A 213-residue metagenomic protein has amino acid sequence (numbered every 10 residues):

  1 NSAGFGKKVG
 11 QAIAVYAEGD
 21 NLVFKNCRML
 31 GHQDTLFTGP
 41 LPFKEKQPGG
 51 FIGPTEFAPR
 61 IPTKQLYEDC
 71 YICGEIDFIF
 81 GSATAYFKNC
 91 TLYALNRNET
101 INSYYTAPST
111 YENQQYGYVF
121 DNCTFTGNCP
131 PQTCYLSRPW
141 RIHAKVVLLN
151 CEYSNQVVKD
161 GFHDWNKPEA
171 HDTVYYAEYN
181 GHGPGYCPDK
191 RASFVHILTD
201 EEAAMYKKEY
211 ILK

Functional and structural regions predicted by a protein language model:
N1-K213: Sequence-level preference for short, compositionally simple segments enriched in small aliphatic or small polar residues
